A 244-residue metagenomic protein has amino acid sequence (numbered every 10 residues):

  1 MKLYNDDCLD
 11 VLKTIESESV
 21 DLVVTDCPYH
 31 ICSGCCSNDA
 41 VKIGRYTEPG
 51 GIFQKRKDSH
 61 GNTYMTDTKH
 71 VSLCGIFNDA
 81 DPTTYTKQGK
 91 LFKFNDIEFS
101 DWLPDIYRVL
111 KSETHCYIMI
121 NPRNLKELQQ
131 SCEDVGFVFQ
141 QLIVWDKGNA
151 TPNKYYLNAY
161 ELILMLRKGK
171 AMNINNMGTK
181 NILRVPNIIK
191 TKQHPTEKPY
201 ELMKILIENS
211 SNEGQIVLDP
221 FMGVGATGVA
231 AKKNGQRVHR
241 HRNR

Functional and structural regions predicted by a protein language model:
M1-N149, K154, N158, M165 (+1 more regions): S-adenosyl-L-methionine-dependent nucleic acid methyltransferase catalytic domains
R167-A171: Short loop segments at secondary-structure junctions
